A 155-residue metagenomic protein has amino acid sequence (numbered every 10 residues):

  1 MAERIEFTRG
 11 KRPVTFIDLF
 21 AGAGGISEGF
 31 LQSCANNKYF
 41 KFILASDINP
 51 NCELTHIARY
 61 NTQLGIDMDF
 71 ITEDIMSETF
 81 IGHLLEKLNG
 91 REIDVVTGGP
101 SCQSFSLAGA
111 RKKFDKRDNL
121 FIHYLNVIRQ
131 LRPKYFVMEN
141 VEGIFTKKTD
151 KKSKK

Functional and structural regions predicted by a protein language model:
M1-K155: Conserved active-site and SAM-binding loop architecture of S-adenosyl-L-methionine-dependent nucleic-acid
